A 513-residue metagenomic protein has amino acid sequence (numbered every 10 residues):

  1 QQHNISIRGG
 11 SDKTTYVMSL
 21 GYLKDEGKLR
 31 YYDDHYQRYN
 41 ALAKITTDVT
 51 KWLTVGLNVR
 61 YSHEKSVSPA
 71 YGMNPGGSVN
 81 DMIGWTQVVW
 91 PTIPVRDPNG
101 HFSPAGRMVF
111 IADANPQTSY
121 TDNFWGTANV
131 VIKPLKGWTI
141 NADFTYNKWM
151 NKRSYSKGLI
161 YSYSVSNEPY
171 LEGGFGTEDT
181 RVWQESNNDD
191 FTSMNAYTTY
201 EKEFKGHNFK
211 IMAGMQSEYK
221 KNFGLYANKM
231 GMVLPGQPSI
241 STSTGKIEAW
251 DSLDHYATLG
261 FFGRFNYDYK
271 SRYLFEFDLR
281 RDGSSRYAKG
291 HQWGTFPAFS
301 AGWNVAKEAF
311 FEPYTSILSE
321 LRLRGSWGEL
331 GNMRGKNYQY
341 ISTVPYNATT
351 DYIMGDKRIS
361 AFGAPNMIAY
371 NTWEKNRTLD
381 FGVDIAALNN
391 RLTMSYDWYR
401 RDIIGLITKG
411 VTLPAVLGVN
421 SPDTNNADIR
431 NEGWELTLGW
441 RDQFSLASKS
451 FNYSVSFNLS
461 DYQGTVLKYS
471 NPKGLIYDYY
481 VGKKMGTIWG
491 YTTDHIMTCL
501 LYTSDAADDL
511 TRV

Functional and structural regions predicted by a protein language model:
Q1, G27-W125, D143, N147-L259 (+5 more regions): Surface-exposed loop/interface segments of Gram-negative outer-membrane beta-barrel transport/assembly proteins
G9-K13, Y22, K202-G206, Y269 (+1 more regions): A generic beta-sheet turn/junction motif
Y22-E26, F275-S284, W327, D442: Transmembrane beta-strand segments that form the barrel wall of outer-membrane beta-barrel proteins
R30, S285-G290: Solvent-exposed loop/turn segments connecting transmembrane beta-strands in outer-membrane beta-barrel proteins
A298-G302, E435-T437: Outer-membrane beta-barrel "beta-signal"
D380-G382: Glycine-centered tight-turn and secondary-structure capping sites
